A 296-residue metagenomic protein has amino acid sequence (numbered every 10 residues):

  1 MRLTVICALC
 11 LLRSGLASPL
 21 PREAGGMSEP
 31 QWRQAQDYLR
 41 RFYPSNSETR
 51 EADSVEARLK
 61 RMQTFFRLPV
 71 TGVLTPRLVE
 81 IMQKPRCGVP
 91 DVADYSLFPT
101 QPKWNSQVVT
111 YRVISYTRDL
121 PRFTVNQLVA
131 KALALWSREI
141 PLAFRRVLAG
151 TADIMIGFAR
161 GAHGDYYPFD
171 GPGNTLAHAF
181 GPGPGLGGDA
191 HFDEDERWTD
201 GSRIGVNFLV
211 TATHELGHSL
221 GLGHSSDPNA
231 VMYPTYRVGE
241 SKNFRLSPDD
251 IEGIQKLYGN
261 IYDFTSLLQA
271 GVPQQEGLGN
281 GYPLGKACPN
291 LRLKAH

Functional and structural regions predicted by a protein language model:
R2-H296: Zinc-dependent metalloendopeptidases
